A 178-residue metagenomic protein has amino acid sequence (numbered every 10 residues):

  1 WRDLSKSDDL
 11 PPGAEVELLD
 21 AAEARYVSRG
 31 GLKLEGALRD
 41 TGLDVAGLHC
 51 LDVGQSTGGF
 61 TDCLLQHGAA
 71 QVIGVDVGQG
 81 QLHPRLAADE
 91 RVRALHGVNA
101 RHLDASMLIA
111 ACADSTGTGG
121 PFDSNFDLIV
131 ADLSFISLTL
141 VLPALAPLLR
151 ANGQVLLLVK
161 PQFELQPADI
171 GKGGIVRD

Functional and structural regions predicted by a protein language model:
W1-D44: S4-like RNA-binding module at protein N-termini
V45-S56, L64: Conserved class I S-adenosyl-L-methionine
L51, V130, L156: N-terminal Rossmann-like NAD(P) cofactor-binding module of classical short-chain dehydrogenase/reductase
S56-T61, G78: Residues at the N-terminus of the alpha-helix immediately C-terminal to the conserved SAM/SAH-binding loop
A70-Q71, R91, Q154-V155: Residues at the starts of beta-strands that form the adenosine-phosphate
I73-L140: S-adenosyl-L-methionine
T139-L156: A short glycine-rich, Lys/Arg-flanked "PGG" loop and its adjoining helix->strand segment in the class I
P161-D178: Short, glycine-/aromatic-enriched active-site segment of Class I SAM-dependent methyltransferases
